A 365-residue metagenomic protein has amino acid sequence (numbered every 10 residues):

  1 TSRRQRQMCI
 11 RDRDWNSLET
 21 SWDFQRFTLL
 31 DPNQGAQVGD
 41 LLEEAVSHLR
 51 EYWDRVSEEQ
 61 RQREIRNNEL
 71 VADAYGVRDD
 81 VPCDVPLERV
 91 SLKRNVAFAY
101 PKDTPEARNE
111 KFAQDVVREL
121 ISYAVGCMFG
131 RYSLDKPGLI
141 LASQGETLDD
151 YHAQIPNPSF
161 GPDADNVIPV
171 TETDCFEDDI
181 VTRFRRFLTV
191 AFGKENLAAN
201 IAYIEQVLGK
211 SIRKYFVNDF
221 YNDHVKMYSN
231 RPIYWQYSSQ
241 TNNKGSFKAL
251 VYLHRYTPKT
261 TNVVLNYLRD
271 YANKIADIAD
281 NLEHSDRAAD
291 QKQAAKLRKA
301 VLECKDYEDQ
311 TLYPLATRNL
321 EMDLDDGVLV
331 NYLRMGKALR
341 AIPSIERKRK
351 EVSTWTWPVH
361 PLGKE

Functional and structural regions predicted by a protein language model:
T1-R6, I10: Single conserved hydrophobic/aromatic residue that forms the stacking wall/gate of nucleotide- or nucleobase-binding
R3, E43, S47-R50, D54-S57 (+5 more regions): Conserved structured core elements
R11, L18, L49, R231 (+1 more regions): Acidic, low-complexity intrinsically disordered regions
R11-R13, D84: A preference for well-ordered globular domain cores that mediate specific macromolecular interactions or catalysis
D14, S21-D23, Y52, Y234 (+1 more regions): Residues in intrinsically disordered, low-complexity segments of regulatory proteins
D14-E19, N33, R89-V90, I140: Residue-level detector of alpha-helical recognition elements and their boundaries
S17-E58: Acidic/histidine-rich catalytic neighborhood
E58-E59, N68-A72, G76, D80-E365: Terminal accessory regions of large proteins
